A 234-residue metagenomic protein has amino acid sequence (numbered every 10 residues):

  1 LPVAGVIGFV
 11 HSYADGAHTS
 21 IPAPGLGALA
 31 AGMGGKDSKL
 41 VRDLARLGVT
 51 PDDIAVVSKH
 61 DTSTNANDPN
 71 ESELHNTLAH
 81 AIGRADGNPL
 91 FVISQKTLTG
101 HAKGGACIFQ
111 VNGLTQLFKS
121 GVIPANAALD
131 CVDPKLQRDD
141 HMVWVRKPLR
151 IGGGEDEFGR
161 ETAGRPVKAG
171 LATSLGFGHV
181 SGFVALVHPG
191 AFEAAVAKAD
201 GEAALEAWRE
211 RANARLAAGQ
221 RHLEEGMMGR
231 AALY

Functional and structural regions predicted by a protein language model:
L1, M142-R165: Glycine-/small-residue-rich "gating" segment that lines the acyl/pantetheine channel and substrate pocket
L1, V10-G27, K59-P69, D86-W144: Acyl-CoA/ACP chain-elongation machinery
L1-V49, A55-V56, A185-Y234: Condensing-enzyme catalytic core mediating Claisen C-C bond formation in acyl metabolism
A4, V56, N126, G170-S174 (+1 more regions): Short glycine-aspartate micro-motif
K39-S58, D68-L98: A beta-strand-loop signature enriched in Asp, Gly, Thr, and Trp that corresponds to the sialidase/neuraminidase Asp-box
H80-A81, L114-P124, L186-F192: Short, well-ordered loop/turn and helix-capping segments at boundaries between secondary-structure elements and domains
H101-C107, S174-V184: Conserved phosphate/anionic-ligand binding catalytic regions in large, soluble enzymes, centered on
